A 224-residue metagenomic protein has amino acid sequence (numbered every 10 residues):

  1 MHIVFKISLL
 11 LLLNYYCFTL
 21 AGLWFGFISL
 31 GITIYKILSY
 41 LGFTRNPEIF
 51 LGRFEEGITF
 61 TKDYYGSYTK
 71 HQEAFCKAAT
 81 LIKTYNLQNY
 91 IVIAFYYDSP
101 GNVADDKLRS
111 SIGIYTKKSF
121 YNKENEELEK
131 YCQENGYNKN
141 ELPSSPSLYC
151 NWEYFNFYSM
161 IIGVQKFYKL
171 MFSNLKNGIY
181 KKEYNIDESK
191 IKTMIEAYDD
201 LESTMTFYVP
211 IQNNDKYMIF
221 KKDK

Functional and structural regions predicted by a protein language model:
H2-K224: A solvent-exposed interaction/effector surface
